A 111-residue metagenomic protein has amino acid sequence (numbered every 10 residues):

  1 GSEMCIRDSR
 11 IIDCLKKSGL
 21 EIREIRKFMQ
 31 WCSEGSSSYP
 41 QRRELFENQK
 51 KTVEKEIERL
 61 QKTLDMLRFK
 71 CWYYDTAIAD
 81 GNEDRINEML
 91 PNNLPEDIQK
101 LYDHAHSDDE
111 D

Functional and structural regions predicted by a protein language model:
G1-C5: Short, small-residue-biased leader/transition segments that mark boundaries at the very start of proteins
I6-D111: Arg/Lys-rich, alpha-helical DNA-contact motif
